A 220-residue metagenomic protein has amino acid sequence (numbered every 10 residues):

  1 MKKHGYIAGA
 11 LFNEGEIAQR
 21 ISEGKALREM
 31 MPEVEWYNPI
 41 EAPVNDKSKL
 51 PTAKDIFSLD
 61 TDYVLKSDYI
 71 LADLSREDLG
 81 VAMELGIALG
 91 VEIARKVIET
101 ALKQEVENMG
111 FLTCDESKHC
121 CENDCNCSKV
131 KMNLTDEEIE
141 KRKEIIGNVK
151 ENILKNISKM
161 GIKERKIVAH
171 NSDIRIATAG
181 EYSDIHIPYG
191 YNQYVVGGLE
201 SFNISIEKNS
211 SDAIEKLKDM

Functional and structural regions predicted by a protein language model:
M1-M220: Conserved catalytic or regulatory cores that recognize and/or transform ribose-phosphate-containing ligands
